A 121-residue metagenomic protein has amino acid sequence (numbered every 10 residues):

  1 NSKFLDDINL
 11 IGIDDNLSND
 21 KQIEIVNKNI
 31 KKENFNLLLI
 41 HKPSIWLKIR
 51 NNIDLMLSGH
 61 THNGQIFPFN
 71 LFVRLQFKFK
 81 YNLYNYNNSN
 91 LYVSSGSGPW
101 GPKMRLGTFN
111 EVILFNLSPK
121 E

Functional and structural regions predicted by a protein language model:
N1-E121: Soluble catalytic domains of enzymes that build or remodel membrane lipids, polysaccharides, and related
